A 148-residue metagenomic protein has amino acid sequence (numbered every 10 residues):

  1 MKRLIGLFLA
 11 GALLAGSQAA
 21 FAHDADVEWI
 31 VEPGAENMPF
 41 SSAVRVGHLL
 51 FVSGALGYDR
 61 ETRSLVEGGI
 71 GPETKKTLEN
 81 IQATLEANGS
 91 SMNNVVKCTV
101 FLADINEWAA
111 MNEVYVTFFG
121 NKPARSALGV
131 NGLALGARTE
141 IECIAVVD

Functional and structural regions predicted by a protein language model:
L4-E79, A83-V96, L102-D148: N-terminal presequence-like segments and the immediate start of the first folded domain
